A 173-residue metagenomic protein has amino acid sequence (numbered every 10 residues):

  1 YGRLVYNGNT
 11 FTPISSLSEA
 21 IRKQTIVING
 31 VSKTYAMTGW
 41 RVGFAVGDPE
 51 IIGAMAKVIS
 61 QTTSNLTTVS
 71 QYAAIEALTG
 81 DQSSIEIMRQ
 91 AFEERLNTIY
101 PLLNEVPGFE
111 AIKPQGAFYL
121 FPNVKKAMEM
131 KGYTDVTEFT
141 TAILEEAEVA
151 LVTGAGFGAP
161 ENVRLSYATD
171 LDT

Functional and structural regions predicted by a protein language model:
Y1-T173: PLP-dependent class I/II
